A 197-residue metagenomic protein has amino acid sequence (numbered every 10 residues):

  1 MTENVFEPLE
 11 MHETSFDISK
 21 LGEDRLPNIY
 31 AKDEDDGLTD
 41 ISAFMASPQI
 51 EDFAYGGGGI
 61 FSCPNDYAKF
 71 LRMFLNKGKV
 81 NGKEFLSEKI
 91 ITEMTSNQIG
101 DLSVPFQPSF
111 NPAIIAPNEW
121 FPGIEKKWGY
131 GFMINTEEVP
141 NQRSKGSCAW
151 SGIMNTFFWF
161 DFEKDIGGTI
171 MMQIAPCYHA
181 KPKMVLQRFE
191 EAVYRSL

Functional and structural regions predicted by a protein language model:
M1-Q142: Short, surface-exposed loop or secondary-structure junction motifs that flank catalytic or metal-binding residues
I60, F132, C148, G168-I170: Well-ordered beta-strand positions enriched in small/hydrophobic/aromatic, beta-favoring residues
W128-Y130, G146, T156, K164-G167: A generic secondary-structure signal marking the coil-to-beta-strand transition
M133-I134, W159-D161: Short, well-ordered beta-strand micro-motif
N141-A149: Short, hydrophobic/aromatic-rich segments at coil-to-beta transitions
G152-M154: Short, small/polar residue-rich loop motifs at catalytic or cofactor-binding pockets
F158-W159, D165-A175: Short, well-ordered beta-strand elements
I174-L197: Generic C-terminus detector
